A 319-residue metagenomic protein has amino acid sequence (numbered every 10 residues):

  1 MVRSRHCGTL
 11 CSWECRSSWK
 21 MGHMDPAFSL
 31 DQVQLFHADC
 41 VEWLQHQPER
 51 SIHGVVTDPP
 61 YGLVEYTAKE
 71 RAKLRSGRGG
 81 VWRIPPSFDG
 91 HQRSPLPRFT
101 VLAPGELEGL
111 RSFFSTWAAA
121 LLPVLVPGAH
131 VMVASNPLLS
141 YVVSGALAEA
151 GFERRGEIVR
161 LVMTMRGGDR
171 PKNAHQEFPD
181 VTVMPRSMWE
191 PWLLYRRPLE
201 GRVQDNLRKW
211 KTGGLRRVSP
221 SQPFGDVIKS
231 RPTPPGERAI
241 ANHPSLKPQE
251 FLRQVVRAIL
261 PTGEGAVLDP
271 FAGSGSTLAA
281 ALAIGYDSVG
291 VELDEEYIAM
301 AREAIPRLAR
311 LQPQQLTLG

Functional and structural regions predicted by a protein language model:
R3-R302, P306-R310, Q315-L318: Core catalytic lobe of class I
